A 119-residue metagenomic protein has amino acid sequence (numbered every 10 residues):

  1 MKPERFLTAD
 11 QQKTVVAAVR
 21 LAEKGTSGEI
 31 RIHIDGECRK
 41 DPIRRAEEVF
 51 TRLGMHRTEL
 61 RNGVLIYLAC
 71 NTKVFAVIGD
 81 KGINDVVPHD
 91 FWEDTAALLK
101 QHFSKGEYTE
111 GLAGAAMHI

Functional and structural regions predicted by a protein language model:
M1-I119: A structural boundary signal for the start of the first folded domain, especially the loop/turn and N-capping region
